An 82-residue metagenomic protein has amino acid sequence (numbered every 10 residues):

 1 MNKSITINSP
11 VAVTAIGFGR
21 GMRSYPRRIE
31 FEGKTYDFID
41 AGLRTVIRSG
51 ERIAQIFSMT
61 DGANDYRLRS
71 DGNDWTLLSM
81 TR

Functional and structural regions predicted by a protein language model:
M1-R82: N- and C-terminal low-complexity/disordered segments
